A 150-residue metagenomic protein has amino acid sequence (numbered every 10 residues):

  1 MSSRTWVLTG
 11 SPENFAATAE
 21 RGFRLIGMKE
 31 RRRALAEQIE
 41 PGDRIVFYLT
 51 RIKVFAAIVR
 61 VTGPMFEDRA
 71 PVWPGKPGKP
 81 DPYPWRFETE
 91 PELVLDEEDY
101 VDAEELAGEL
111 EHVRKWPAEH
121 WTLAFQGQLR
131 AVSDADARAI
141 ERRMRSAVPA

Functional and structural regions predicted by a protein language model:
M1-P41, L49, K115, D134-A139 (+1 more regions): Compositionally biased, charged N-terminal/linker segments
R4, F55, W85: Residues that flank catalytic or metal-binding motifs in active/ligand-binding sites
F15-A16, V54, E67-R69: Eukaryotic short linear interaction motifs
Y48-V54: Short, charged beta-turn/beta-strand-edge "cap" motif at the junction between a beta-strand and an adjacent loop
V54-T62: Short, ligand-facing micro-motifs at secondary-structure edges
V61-R130: Aromatic- and Lys/Arg-enriched surface recognition patch
